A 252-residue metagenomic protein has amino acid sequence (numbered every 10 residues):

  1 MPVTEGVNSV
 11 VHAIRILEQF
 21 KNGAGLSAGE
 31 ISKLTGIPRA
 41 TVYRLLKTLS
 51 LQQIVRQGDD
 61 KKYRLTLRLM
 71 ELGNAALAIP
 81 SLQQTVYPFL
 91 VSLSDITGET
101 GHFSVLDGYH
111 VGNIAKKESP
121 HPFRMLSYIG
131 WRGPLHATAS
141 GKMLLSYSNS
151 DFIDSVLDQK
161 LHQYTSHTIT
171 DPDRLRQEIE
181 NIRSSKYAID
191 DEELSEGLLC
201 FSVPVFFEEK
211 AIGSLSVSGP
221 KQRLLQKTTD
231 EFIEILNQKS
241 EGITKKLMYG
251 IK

Functional and structural regions predicted by a protein language model:
M1-I79, Q83-Q84, K246: N-terminal helix-turn-helix
G6-V10, T66, I79, Q83 (+7 more regions): Short, structured helix-loop boundary elements
T35, L46, L69, L90 (+3 more regions): Short amphipathic alpha-helical/adjacent loop interface patches that line ligand and macromolecule-binding sites
I54-R56, F103-S104, V205: A structural signal for short hydrophobic beta-strand segments in well-ordered beta-sheet cores
K61-Q159: Amphipathic alpha-helical effector-binding/dimerization core of metabolite-sensing transcriptional regulators
F152-S155, S240-K252: Cysteine/selenocysteine-centered motifs that mediate thiol-based redox chemistry or coordinate metal-sulfur cofactors
H167-S240: Extended hydrophobic
